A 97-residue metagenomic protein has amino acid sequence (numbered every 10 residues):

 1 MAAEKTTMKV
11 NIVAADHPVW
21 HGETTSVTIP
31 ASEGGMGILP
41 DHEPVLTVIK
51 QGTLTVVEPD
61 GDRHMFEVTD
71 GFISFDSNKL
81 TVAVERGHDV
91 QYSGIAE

Functional and structural regions predicted by a protein language model:
M1-T7, S93-A96: Short, charged, intrinsically disordered terminal tails
N11-A96: Compact, glycine-rich, soluble single-domain proteins
